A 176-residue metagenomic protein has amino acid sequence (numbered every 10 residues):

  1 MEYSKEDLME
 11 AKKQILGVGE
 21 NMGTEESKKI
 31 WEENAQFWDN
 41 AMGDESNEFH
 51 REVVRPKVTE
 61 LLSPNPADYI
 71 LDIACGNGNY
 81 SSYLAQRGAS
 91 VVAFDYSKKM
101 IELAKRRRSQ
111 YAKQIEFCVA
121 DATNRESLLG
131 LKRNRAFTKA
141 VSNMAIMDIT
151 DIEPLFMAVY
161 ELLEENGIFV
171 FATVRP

Functional and structural regions predicted by a protein language model:
Y3-N65, N79, Y83, L103 (+1 more regions): Conserved class I S-adenosyl-L-methionine
A67, A136-F137: Local beta-strand N-terminus motif with an aromatic residue
Y69-I73, N77-S127: Class I SAM-dependent methyltransferase SAM/SAH-binding core
E126-N134: Short amphipathic alpha-helix with an adjacent loop that forms part of the alpha/beta core around
V141: A conserved beta-strand element that flanks and buttresses the S-adenosyl-L-methionine
M144-A145: Short catalytic micro-motifs in class I SAM-dependent methyltransferases
E153-I168: A short glycine-rich, Lys/Arg-flanked "PGG" loop and its adjoining helix->strand segment in the class I
F171-T173: Acidic carboxylate diad motif detector
